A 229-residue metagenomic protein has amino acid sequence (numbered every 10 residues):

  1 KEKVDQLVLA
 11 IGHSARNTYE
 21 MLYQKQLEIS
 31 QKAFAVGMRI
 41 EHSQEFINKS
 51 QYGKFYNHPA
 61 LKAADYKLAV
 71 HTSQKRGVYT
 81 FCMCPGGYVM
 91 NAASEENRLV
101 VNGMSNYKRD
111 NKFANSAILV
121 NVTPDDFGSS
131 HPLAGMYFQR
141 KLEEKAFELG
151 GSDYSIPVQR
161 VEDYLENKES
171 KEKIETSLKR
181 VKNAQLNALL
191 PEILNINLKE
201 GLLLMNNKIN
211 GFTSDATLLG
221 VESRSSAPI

Functional and structural regions predicted by a protein language model:
K1-I229: Residues forming the flavin
